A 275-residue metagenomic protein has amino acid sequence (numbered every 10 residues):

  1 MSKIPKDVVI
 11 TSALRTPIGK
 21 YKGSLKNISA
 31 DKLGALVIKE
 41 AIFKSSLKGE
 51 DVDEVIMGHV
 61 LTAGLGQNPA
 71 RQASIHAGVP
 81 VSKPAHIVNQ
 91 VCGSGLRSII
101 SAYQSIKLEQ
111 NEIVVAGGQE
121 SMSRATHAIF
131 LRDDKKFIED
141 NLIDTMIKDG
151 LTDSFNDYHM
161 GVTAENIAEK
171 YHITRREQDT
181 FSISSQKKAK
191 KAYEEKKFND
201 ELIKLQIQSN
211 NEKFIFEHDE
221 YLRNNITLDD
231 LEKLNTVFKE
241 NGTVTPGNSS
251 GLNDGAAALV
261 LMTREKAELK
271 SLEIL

Functional and structural regions predicted by a protein language model:
S2-L65, P69-A73, A77, V81-P84 (+3 more regions): Conserved active-site "lid/cap" helical segment
I10, E50-G58, P84-N89, V114-Q119 (+3 more regions): Beta-strand segments within the central parallel beta-sheet cores of soluble alpha/beta enzyme folds
L14-P17, G58-A63, Q90-S94, G118-A125: Acidic, glycine-rich active-site loops and adjacent beta-strand->loop/helix elements that engage anionic groups
R15-T16, N27, D31-L36, K44 (+2 more regions): N-terminal extracellular/periplasmic Venus flytrap/periplasmic-binding protein-like
H59-I113, F155-H159, N225-G251: Conserved catalytic cysteine-centered active-site region of acyl-thioester-dependent Claisen-condensing enzymes
Q90-E120, A168-K197, A258-E268: Active-site-proximal alpha-helical scaffold in enzymes
I113-N166: Flexible glycine-/small-residue-enriched beta->alpha junction loops that bind anionic phosphate/pyrophosphate groups
